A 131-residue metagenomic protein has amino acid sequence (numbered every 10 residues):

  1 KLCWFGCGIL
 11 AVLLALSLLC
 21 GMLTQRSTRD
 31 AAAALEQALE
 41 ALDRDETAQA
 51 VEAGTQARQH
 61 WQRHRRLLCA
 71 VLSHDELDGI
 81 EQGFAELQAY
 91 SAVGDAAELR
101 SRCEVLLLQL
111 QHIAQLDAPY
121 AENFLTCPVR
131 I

Functional and structural regions predicted by a protein language model:
K1-L2: Feature marks short, highly hydrophobic, charge-poor N-terminal signal-anchor/signal peptide-like helices that anchor
F5-L19: Hydrophobic membrane-insertion alpha-helices, especially the h-region of bacterial N-terminal signal peptides
C20, S27, H74-E76: Inter-repeat boundary and helix-capping residues of tandem alpha-helical solenoids
T24-A41: Alpha-helical transmembrane signal-anchor/signal-peptide segments
A38, L42-A50, S91-G94: Short helix-adjacent coil turns
A48-Y90: Extracytoplasmic/periplasmic/luminal assembly and interaction segments in envelope/secretory/respiratory proteins
H74-N123: Structured, soluble extracytoplasmic/luminal domains of envelope-associated proteins
V129-I131: Short, solvent-exposed mixed-charge patches
